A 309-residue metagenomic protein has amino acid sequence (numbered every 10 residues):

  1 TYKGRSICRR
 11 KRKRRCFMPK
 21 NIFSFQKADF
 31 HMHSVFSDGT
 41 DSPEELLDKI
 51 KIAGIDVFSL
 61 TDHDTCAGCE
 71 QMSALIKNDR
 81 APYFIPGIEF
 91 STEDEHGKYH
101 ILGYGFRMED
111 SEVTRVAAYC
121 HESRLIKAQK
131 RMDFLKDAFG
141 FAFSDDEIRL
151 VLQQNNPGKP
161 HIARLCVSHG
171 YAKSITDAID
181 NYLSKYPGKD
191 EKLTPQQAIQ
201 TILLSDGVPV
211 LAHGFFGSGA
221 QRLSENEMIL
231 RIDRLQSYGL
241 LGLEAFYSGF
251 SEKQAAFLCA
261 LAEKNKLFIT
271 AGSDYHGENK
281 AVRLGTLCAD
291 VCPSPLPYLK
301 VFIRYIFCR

Functional and structural regions predicted by a protein language model:
T1-F17: Short, Lys/Arg-enriched N-terminal segments with co-localized hydrophobic residues within the first ~10-30 amino acids
C8, C16, C66-C69, C120 (+5 more regions): Generic recognition of cysteine residues
F17-G97, N181-S184, G188, L193-T194 (+2 more regions): An N-terminally biased module of ancient metal coordination in phosphate/nucleic-acid-related enzymes
E45, D56, H63-I126, K130 (+2 more regions): Mid-domain alpha/beta scaffold segments of enzyme catalytic cores
E93-L125, A163-L183, G285-F307: Active-site gating loops and adjacent loop-to-helix segments of metal-dependent hydrolytic enzymes
K127, A138-A142, H169, K173 (+2 more regions): Short secondary-structure junctions and interdomain/linker hinges
K130-D137, L165, Q197, T201: Amphipathic alpha-helical segments that form well-ordered structural scaffolds and often line/cohere around active
F141-A198: Hydrophobic, aromatic-enriched interface-forming segments
